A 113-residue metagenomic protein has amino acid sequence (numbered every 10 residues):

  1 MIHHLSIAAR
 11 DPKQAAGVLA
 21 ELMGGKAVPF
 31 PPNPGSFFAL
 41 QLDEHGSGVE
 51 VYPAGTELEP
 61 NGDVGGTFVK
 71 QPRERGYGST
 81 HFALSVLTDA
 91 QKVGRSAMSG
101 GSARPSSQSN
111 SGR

Functional and structural regions predicted by a protein language model:
I2-A9, Q41, G62-Q91: Vicinal oxygen chelate
I7-E57, R95-S102, S107-G112: Core segments of cupin and vicinal oxygen chelate
